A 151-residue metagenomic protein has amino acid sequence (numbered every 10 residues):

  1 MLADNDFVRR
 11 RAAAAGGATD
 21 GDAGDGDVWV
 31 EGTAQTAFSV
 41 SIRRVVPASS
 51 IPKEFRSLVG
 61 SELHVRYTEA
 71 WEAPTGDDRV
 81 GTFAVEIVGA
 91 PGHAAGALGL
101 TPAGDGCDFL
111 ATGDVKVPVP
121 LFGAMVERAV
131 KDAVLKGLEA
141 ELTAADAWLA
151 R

Functional and structural regions predicted by a protein language model:
M1-A48: Hydrophobic ligand-binding cavity/cleft-lining segments
D4, A48-K53, D78-A84: Short Pro/Gly-enriched beta-strand edge/turn motifs at strand-loop
N5, V30-A37, L63, E86 (+1 more regions): Subset-of-secretome marker
R9-A12, G16, T75-R79, A90-P91: Short secondary-structure junctions
A34-T36, A73-T75, G104: Residue-level recognition of beta-strand termini and adjacent short loop/turns
V40-R43, V65, A70, R79-K131: Beta-strand/loop substructures that line and gate deep hydrophobic ligand-binding cavities in soluble
P47-P74: Helix-adjacent hinge/juxtasegments
T143-R151: Short, highly charged C-terminal tails/helix-capping segments
